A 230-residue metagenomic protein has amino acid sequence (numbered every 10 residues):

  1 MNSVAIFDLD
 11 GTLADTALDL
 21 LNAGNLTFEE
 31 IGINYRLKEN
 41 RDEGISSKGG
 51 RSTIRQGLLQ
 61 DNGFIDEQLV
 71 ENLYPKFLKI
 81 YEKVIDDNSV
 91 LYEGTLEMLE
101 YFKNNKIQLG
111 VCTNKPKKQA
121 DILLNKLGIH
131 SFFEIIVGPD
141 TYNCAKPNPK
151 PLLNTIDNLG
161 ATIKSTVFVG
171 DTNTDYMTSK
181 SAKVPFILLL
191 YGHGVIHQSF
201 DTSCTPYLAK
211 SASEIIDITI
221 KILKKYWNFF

Functional and structural regions predicted by a protein language model:
M1-F7, K224-F230: Non-catalytic pre-domain segments flanking phosphatase-related domains
N2-L96, Y101, N105: N-terminal helical cap/lid subdomain that shapes the substrate entry/recognition surface in HAD-like hydrolases
N34, I129-E134, T162, P206: Conserved H-loop
N40-D42, E71, H130-C144: A short, structured active-site edge motif that brings together acidic residues
M98-N125: Substrate-recognition element of Asp-dependent hydrolases with the DxDx(T/V) motif
K146-Y176: Conserved Lys-Pro-Asp/Glu-containing loop-to-beta segment of HAD-superfamily phosphomonoesterases, centered on
F168-Y207: Acidic, Mg2+-coordinating phosphoryl-transfer loop and its flanking beta/alpha structural elements, shared across
P206-E214: Short acidic-hydrophobic, aromatic-tinged amphipathic segments that line or gate anion-handling sites
